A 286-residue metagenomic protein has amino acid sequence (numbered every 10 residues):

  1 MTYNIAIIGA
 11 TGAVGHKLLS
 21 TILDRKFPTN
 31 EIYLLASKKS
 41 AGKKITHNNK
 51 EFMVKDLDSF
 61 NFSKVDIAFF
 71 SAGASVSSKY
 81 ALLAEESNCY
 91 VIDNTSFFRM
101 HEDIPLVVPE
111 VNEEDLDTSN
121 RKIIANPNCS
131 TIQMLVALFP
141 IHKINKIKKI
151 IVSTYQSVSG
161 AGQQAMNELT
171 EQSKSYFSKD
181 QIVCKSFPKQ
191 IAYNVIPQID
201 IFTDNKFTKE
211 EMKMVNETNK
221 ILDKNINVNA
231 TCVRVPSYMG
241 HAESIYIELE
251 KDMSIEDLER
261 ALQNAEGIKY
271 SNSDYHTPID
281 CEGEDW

Functional and structural regions predicted by a protein language model:
M1-I191, N227, I255, R260 (+1 more regions): N-terminal Rossmann-like NAD(P) cofactor-binding subdomain of oxidoreductases, focused on the glycine-rich
L19, V215-N219, E259, Q263: Generic solvent-exposed, charged/amphipathic alpha-helical segments that serve as macromolecular interface scaffolds
Y155, Q198-D200, E248: Short strand-loop junctions, especially beta-strand C-caps/beta-turns that link beta-sheets to coils or alpha-helices
A192-Y238, S244: Oxyanion-binding "anion nests"
A230-T231, P236-G267: Internal helical hairpin/lid segments
